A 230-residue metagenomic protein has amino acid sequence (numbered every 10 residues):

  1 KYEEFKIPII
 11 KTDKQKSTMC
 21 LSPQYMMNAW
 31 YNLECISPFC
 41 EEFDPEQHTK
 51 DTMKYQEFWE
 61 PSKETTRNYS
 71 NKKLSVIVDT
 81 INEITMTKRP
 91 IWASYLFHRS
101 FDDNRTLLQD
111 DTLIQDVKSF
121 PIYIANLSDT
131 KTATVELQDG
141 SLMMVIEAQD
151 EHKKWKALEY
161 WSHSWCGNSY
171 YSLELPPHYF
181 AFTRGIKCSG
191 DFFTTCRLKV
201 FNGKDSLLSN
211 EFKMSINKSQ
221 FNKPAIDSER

Functional and structural regions predicted by a protein language model:
K1-S119, L127: Low-complexity, acidic Ser/Thr/Pro/Gly-rich terminal tails and inter-domain linkers that flank the onset of structured
D13, S17-C40, P45, W59-S62 (+2 more regions): Terminal connector regions
V76, I122, I146, L198-V200: Hydrophobic beta-strand residues in large extracellular and virion-surface proteins
T112, T134-Q138, I186-G190: Short linear motifs in intrinsically disordered
I114-D116, L175-P177, G190-F192: Solvent-exposed loop and beta-edge segments used for protein-protein assembly and interaction
V117-P121, F180-F182: Intrinsic-disorder/low-complexity, polar/charged segments enriched in Ser/Thr/Lys/Arg/Asp/Glu/Gln
D129, A133-L175: The feature marks short-to-medium sequence segments in extracytoplasmic or secretory-pathway proteins
E174-G185: Short Pro-Gly-centered flexible turn/kink motifs
